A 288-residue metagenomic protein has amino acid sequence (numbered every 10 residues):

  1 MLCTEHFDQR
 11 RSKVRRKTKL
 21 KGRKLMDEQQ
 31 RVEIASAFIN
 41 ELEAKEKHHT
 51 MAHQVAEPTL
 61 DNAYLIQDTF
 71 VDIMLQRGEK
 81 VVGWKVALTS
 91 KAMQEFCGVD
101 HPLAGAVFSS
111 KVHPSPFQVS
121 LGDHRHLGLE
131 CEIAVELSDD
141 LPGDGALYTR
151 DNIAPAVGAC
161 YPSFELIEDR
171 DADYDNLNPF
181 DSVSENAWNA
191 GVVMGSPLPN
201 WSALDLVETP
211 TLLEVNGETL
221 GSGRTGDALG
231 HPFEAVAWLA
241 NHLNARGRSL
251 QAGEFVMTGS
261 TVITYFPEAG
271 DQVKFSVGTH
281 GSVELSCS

Functional and structural regions predicted by a protein language model:
Q9-L25: Short, Lys/Arg-enriched N-terminal segments with co-localized hydrophobic residues within the first ~10-30 amino acids
D27-H231, Q272, H280-S288: Catalytic-core "active-site belt" of small-molecule-metabolizing enzymes, emphasizing His/Asp/Glu-rich regions
E234: Glycine-rich, small/acidic residue-mixed loop/short-helix segments
T261-Y265, T279-S282: Short, charged beta-turn/beta-strand-edge "cap" motif at the junction between a beta-strand and an adjacent loop
